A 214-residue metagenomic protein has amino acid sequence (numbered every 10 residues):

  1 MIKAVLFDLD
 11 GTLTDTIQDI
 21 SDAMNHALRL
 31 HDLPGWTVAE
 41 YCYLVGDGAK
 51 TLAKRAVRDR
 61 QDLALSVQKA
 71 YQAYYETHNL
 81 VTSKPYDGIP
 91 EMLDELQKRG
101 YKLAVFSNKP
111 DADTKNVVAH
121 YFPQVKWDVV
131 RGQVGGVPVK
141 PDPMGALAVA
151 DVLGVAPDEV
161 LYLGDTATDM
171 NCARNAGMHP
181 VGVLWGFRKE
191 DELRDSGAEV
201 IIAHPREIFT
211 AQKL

Functional and structural regions predicted by a protein language model:
M1-K3, A39, P110-D111, K115-L214: Asp-based, Mg2+/Mn2+-dependent phosphohydrolase catalytic module
I2-D94, R99-Y101, P110, Q124: N-terminal helical cap/lid subdomain that shapes the substrate entry/recognition surface in HAD-like hydrolases
L6-D8, F106, L163: Generic enzyme active-site microenvironment
A27, A70-V81, A104, V134-P138 (+2 more regions): Hydrophobic, well-ordered secondary-structure segments that either form specific early membrane-associated helices used
E95-K102, A156-P157, R174: Short, surface-exposed connector motifs at secondary-structure boundaries
